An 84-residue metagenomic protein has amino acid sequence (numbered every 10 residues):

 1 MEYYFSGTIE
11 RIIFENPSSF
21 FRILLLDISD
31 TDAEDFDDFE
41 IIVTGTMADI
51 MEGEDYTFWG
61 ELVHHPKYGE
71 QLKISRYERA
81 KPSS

Functional and structural regions predicted by a protein language model:
M1-S6: Short coil-to-beta-strand transition motifs
I13-F20, L24-S84: Long, highly charged, low-complexity intrinsically disordered interaction regions that mediate electrostatic DNA/RNA
